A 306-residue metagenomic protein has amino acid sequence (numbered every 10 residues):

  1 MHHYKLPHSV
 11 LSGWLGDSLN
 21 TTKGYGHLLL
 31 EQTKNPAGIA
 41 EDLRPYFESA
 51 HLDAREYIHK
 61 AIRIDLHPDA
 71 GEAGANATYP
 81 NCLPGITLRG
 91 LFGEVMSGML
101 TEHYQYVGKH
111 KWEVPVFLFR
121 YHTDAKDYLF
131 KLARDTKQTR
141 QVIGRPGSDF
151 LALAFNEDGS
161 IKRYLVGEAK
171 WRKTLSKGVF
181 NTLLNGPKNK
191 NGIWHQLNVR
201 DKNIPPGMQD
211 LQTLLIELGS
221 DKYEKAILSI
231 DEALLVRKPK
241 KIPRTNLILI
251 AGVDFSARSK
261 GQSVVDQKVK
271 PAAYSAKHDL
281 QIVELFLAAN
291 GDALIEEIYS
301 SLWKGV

Functional and structural regions predicted by a protein language model:
M1-L91, V95-L100, D292-V306: Nuclease-adjacent, charged terminal/linker segments that flank catalytic cores
A77-L83, L129-T136, G144-D149: Short linear interaction motifs
T101, F150-A152, Y164-W171: Conserved catalytic cores of phosphodiester-cleaving nucleases, focusing on short active-site segments
Q105-I143: A short acidic/basic microdomain associated with nuclease active sites
Y106, R172-D266: Acidic, metal/cofactor-coordinating or nucleic-acid-engaging core segments within structured domains
K109-H110, N156-K162: Short, solvent-exposed loop/turn segments that connect beta-strands within catalytic domains and beta-strand-rich
R145-S148, S160-I161, I242-R244: Short, well-ordered loop/turn elements at secondary-structure boundaries
V264-V306: Charge-rich, low-complexity intrinsically disordered segments
